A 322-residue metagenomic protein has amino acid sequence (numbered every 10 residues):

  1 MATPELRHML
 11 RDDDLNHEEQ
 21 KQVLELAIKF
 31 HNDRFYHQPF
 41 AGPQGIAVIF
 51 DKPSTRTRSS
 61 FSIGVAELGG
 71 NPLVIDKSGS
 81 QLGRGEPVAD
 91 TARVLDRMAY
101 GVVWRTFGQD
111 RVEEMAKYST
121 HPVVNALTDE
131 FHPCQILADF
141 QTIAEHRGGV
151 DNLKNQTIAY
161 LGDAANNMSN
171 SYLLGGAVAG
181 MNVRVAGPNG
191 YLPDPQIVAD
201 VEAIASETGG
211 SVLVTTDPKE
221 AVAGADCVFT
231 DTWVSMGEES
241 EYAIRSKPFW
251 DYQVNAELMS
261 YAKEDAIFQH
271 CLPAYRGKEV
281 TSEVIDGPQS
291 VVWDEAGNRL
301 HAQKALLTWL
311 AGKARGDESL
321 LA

Functional and structural regions predicted by a protein language model:
M1-S59, I63, F131, L321: Positively charged, low-complexity intrinsically disordered leader regions
P39-A144, R276: Phosphate/diphosphate ligand-binding glycine-rich loop within oxidoreductases
D51-I63, E145-T230: Glycine-rich phosphate/diphosphate-binding loop of Rossmann-like nucleotide-binding domains
R111-T128, S240-A262, P288-Q289: A short, gly/pro- and small-residue-rich
N152-L153, A177, E257-D265, G287: Short, conserved loop/helix-junction motifs that constitute active-site signature segments in enzyme catalytic cores
E202-S282: Rossmann-like adenosine-cofactor binding region
D265-A266, C271-A322: Adenosine-phosphate binding glycine-rich loop
